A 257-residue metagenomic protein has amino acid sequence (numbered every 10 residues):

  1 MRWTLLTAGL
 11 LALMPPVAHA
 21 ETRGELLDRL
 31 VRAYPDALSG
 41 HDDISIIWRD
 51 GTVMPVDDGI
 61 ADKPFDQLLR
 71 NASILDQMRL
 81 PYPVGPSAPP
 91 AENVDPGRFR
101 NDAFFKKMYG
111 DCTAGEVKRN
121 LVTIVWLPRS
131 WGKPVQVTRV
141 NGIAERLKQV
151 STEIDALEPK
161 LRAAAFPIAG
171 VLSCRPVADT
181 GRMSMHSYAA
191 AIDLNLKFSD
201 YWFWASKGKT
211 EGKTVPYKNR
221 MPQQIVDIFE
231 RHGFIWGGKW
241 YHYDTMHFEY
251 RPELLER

Functional and structural regions predicted by a protein language model:
M1-L6: Bacterial N-terminal signal peptides that target proteins for export
T7-M14: Bacterial N-terminal signal peptides
L13, Y201, Y243-M246: Flexible loop/turn segments at secondary-structure boundaries
P16-A20: Sec/Tat signal peptide C-region and signal peptidase I cleavage site
E25-W240: Cell-envelope/glycan interface and biosynthesis
H232-R257: A cross-kingdom marker for long, charged
